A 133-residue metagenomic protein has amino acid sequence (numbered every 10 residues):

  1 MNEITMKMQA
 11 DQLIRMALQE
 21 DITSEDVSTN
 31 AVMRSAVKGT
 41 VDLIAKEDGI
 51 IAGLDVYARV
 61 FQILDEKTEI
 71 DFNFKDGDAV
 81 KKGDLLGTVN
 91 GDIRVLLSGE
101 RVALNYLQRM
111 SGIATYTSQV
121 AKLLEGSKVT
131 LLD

Functional and structural regions predicted by a protein language model:
N2-D133: Acidic/glycine-rich phosphate/pyrophosphate-binding loops and surrounding catalytic core that coordinate Mg2+
